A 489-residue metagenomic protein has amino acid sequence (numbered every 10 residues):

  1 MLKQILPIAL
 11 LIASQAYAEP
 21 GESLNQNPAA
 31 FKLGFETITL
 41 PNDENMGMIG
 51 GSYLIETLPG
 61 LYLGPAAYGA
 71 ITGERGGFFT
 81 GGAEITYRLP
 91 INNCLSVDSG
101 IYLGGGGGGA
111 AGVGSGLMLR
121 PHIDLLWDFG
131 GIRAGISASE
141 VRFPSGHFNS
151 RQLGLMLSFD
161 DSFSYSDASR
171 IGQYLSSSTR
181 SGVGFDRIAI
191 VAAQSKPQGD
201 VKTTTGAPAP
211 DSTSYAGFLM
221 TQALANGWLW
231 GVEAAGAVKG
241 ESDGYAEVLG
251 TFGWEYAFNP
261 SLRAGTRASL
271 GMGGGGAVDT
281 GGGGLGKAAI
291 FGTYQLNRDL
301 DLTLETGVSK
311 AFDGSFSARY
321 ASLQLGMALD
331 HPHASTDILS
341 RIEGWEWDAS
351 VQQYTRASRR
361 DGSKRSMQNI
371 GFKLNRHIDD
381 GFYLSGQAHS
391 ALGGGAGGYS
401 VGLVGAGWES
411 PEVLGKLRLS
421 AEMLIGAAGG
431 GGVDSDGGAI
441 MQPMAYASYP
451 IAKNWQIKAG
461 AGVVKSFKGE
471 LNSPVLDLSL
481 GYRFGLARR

Functional and structural regions predicted by a protein language model:
E22-T37, L61-P65, V97-S99, T179-Q198 (+3 more regions): Transmembrane beta-strand segments of Gram-negative outer membrane beta-barrel proteins
A29, D43-I49, R75-G81, S115-P121 (+9 more regions): Residues that define the transmembrane beta-barrel architecture of outer-membrane proteins
F35, G51-I55, A83-Y87, I123-W127 (+11 more regions): Residues on the lipid-exposed face of transmembrane beta-strands in outer-membrane beta-barrel proteins
F35-P41, A67-G73, L103-G109, F129-G131 (+13 more regions): Transmembrane beta-strands of outer-membrane beta-barrel pores
T37-G51, A66, I71, S195-A216 (+1 more regions): Surface-exposed strand-loop-strand hairpins of Gram-negative outer-membrane beta-barrel proteins
L54-G109, G217, T221-G276, G371-I440 (+1 more regions): Gram-negative (and chloroplast) outer-membrane scaffold detector with strong preference for beta-barrel transmembrane
P59-P65, N92-V97, W127-I136, F163-A168 (+9 more regions): Repeated loop/turn-to-beta-strand initiation elements of outer-membrane beta-barrel proteins
N149-Q173, R187-P197, S317-R356, N472-R489: Outer-membrane beta-barrel "beta-signal"
